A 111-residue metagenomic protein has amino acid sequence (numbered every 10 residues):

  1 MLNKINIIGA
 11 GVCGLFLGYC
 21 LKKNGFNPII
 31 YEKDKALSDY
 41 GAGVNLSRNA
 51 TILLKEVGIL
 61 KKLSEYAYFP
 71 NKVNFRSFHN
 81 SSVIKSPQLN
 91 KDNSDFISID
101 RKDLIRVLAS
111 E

Functional and structural regions predicted by a protein language model:
M1-C13: Beta1/beta-strand and adjacent pyrophosphate-binding region of the FAD-binding site in flavoprotein oxidoreductases
L2-I5, S47-E111: Conserved N-terminal helical subregion
N6-I8, K22-A42: Glycine-rich FAD pyrophosphate-binding loop
V12, V44-N45: PG/GG-rich flexible active-site loop of Rossmann-like NAD(P)H-dependent oxidoreductases, especially the SDR superfamily
V12-C13, A36, T51: Short, solvent-exposed loop/turn segments at secondary-structure junctions
L15-Y19, I105-R106: Short, hydrophobic alpha-helix immediately C-terminal to the catalytic nucleophile
L17, Y40, K85: Short glycine-/acidic-enriched loop or helix-start segments at secondary-structure transitions that form or flank
L17-F26, L53-E56: A short, Lys/Arg-enriched amphipathic alpha-helix followed by its capping loop at the start of a domain
